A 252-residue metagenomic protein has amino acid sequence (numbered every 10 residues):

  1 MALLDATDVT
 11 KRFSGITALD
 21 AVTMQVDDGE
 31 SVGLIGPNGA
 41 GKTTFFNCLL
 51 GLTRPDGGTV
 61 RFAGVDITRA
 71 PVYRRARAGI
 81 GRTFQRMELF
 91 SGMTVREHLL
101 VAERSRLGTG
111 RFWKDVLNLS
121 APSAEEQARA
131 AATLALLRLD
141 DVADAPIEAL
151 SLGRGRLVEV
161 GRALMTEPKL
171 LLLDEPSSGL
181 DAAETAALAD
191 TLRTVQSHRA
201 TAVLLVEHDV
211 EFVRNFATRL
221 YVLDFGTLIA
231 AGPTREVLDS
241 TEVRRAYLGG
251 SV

Functional and structural regions predicted by a protein language model:
A2-V252: Glycine-rich phosphate-binding loops of nucleotide-dependent enzymes
